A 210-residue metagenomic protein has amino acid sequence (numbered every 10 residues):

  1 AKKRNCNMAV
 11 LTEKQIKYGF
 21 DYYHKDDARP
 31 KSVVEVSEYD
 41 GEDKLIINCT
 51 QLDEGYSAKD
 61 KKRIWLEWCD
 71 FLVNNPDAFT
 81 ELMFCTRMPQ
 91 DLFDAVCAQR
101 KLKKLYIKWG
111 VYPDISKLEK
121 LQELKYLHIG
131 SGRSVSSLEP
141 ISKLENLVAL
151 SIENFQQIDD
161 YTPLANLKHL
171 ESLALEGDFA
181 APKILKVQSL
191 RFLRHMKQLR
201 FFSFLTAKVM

Functional and structural regions predicted by a protein language model:
A1-N7: Short, Lys/Arg-enriched N-terminal segments with co-localized hydrophobic residues within the first ~10-30 amino acids
I16-L92, C97-P113, E123-S136, N146-D159 (+2 more regions): Concave beta-strand-loop units of leucine-rich repeat
